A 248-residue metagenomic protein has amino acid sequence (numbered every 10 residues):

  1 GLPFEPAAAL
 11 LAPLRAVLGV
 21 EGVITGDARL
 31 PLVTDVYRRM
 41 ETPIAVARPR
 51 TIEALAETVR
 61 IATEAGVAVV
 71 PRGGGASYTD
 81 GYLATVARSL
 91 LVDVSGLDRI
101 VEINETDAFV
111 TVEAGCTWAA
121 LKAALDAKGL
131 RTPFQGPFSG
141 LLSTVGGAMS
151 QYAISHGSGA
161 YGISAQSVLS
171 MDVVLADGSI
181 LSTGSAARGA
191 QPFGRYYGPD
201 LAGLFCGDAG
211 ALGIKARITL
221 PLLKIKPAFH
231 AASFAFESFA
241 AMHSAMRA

Functional and structural regions predicted by a protein language model:
G1-R60, A76-A108, P137: N-terminal flexible segment immediately upstream of the FAD-binding catalytic core in FAD-dependent oxidoreductases
T25, R72-G73, L121, Q135: Residue-level detector of family-conserved "landmark" positions at structurally sensitive sites
G73-A76, T117: Ser/Thr-glycine-rich phosphate-binding loops at phosphate-binding pockets of nucleotides, nucleotide cofactors
R99-I103, V112-R247: FAD-binding subdomain of flavoenzyme oxidoreductases
